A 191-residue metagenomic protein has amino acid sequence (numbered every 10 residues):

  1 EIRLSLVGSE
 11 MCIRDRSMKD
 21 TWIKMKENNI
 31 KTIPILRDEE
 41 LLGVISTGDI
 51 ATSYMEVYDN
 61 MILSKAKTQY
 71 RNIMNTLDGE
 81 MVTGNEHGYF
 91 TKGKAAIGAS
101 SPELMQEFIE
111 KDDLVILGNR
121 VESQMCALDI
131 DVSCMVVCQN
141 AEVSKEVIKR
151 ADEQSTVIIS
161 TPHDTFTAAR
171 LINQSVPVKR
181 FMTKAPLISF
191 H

Functional and structural regions predicted by a protein language model:
E1-G8, C12-I13: Single conserved hydrophobic/aromatic residue that forms the stacking wall/gate of nucleotide- or nucleobase-binding
R3, I97-R180: Feature captures the catalytic cores and cofactor-binding loops of soluble hydro-lyases/lyases that act on carboxylate
E10, R14-N29, L36, I188-H191: The conserved cystathionine-beta-synthase
R14-R16, D38, T47-G48, T76-L77 (+6 more regions): Fold-independent oxyanion-binding glycine-rich loops and adjacent beta-strand/coil segments at enzyme active sites
I30, P34, E40-V57, H163: Short beta->alpha transition motifs characteristic of CBS
N60-M125: Protease-associated
